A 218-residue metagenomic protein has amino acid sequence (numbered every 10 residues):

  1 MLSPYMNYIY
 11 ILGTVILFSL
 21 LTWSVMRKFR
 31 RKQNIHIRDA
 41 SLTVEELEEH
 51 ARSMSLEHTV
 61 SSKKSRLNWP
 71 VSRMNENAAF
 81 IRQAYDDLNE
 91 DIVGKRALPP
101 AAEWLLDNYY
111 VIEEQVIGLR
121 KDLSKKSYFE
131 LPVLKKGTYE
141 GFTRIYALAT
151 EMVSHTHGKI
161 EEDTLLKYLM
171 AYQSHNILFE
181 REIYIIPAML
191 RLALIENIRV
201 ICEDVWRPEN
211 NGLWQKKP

Functional and structural regions predicted by a protein language model:
L2-L12: Feature marks short, highly hydrophobic, charge-poor N-terminal signal-anchor/signal peptide-like helices that anchor
I11-S19, A193: Alpha-helical transmembrane spans of integral membrane proteins, capturing the lipid-embedded, hydrophobic core of TM
L17-K28: Alpha-helical transmembrane segments
I35-E140, K216-K217: ATP-dependent phospho-/nucleotidyl transfer catalytic cores
D86, I117, K121-S124, I177 (+2 more regions): Charged/polar positions within long, soluble alpha-helices
P100, I186-M189: Conserved short loop/turn motifs at secondary-structure junctions
G141-I183, L190-R207: Active-site activation/catalytic loop segments of kinase-like enzymes and analogous catalytic loops in related
N210-P218: Metal-dependent DNA phosphodiester-chemistry modules and their immediately adjacent helices/loops in DNA-processing
